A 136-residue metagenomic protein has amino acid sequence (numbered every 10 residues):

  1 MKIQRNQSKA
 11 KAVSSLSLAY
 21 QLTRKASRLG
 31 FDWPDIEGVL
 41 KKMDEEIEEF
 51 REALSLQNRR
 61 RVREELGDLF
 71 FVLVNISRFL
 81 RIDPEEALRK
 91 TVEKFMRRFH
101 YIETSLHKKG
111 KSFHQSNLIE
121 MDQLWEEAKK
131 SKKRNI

Functional and structural regions predicted by a protein language model:
M1-L66, F71-I136: Flexible "arm" and connector segments at domain edges
